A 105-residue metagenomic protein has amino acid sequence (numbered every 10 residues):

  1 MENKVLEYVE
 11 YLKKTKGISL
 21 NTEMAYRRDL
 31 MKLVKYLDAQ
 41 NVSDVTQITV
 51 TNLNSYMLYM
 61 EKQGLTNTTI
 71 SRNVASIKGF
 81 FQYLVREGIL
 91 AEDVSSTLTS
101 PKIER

Functional and structural regions predicted by a protein language model:
V5-N21, R28-R105: N-terminal core-binding DNA-recognition domain of tyrosine recombinases/integrases
